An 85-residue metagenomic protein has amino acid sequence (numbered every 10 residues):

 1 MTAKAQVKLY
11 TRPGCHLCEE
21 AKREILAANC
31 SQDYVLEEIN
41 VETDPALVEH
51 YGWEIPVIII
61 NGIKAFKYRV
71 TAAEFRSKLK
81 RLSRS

Functional and structural regions predicted by a protein language model:
T2-A27: Local sequence-structure signature of Cys/Sec-based thiol-disulfide redox active-site neighborhoods
E20-R23, H50-W53, V70: Generic recognition of short, well-ordered alpha-helical segments
R23-V35, G52: Conserved segment of the thioredoxin-like fold in thiol-based oxidoreductases
Y34-P45: Thiol-based oxidoreductase modules, predominantly thioredoxin-like and allied folds used for disulfide exchange
T43-P56: Short Fe-S-cluster ligation motifs
P56-K64: A short, hydrophobic beta-strand/beta-hairpin element that forms part of a small beta-sheet core
I63-S85: Non-catalytic, surface beta->alpha helical segment in thiol-disulfide oxidoreductase systems
